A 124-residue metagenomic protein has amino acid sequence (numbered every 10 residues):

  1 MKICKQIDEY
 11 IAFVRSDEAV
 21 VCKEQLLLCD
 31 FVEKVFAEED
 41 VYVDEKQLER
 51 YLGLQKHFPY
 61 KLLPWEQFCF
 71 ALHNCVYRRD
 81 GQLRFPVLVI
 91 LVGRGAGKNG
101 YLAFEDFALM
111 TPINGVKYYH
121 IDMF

Functional and structural regions predicted by a protein language model:
M1-F124: Phosphate/NTP-binding elements of NTP-utilizing enzymes
